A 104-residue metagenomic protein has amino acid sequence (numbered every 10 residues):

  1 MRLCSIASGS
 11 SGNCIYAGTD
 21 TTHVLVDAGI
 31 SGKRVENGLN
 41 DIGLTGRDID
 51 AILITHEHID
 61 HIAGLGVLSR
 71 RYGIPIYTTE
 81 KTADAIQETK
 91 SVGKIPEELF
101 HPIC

Functional and structural regions predicted by a protein language model:
M1-I42: Conserved beta-strand hairpin/beta-sheet module of binuclear metal-dependent hydrolase folds, prominently
A7, A17, A28, A51 (+2 more regions): A sequence-composition feature that detects small, non-aromatic residues
G9, G18, L68, V92-K94: A generic structural signal for short, solvent-exposed coil/turn residues that cap or connect secondary-structure
N13, Y72, P96: Residue-level signal for beta-strand positions within conserved beta-sheet cores that form or flank
K33-T78, T82: Active-site metal-binding motif and surrounding structural segment of the metallo-beta-lactamase
E80-C104: Metallo-beta-lactamase
